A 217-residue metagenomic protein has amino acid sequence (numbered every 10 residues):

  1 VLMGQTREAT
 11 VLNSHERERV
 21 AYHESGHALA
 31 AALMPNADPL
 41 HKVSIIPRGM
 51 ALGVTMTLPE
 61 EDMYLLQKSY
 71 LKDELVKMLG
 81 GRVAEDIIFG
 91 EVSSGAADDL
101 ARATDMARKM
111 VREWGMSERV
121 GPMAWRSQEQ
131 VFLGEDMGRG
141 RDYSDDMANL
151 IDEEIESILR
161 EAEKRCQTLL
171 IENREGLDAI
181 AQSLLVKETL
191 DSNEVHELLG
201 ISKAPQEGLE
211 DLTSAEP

Functional and structural regions predicted by a protein language model:
V1-Q5, E24-H27: Short intrinsically disordered, low-complexity coil segments enriched in acidic
L2-S14: P-loop NTPase nucleotide-binding/switch module
V11, H15-Y22, A28-P217: Soluble catalytic regions of large protease machineries
